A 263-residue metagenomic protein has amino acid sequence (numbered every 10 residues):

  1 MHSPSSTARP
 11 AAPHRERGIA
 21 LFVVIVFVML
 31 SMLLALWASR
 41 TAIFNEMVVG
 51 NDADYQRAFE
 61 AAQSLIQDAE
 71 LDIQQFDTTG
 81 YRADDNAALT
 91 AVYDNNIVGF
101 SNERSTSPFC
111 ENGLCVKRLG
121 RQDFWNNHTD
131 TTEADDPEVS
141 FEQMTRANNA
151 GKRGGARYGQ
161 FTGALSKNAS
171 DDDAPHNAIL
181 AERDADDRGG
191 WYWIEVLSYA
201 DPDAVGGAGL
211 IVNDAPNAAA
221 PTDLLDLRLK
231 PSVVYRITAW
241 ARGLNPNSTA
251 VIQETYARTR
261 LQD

Functional and structural regions predicted by a protein language model:
H2-D263: Terminal alpha-helical segments
